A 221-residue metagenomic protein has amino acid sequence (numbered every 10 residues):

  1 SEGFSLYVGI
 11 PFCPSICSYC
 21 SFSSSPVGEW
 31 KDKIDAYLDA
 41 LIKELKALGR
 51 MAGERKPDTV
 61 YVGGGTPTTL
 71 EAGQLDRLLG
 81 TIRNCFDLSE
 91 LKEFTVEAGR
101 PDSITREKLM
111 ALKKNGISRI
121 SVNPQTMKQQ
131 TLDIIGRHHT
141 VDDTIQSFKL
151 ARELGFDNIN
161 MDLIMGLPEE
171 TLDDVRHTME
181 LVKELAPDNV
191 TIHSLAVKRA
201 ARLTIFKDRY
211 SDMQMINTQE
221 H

Functional and structural regions predicted by a protein language model:
S1-G3: Flexible, acidic/Gly-rich N-terminal and inter-domain linker regions that tether and position cofactor-handling modules
S5-A36: Canonical Radical SAM [4Fe-4S] cluster-binding loop centered on the CxxxCxxC motif and its immediate flanking residues
S24-H221: Conserved non-cysteine loop/helix-boundary elements of the Radical SAM core domain that shape
